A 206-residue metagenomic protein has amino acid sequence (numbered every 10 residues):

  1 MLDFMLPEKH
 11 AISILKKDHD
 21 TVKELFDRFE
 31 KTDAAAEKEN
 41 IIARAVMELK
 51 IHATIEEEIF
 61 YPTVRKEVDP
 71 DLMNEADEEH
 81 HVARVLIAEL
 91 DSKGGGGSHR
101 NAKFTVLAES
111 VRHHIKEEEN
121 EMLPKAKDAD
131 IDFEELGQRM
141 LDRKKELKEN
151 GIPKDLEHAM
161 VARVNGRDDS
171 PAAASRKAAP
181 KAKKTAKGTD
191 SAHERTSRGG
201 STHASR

Functional and structural regions predicted by a protein language model:
M1-R206: Small-residue-biased structural context
